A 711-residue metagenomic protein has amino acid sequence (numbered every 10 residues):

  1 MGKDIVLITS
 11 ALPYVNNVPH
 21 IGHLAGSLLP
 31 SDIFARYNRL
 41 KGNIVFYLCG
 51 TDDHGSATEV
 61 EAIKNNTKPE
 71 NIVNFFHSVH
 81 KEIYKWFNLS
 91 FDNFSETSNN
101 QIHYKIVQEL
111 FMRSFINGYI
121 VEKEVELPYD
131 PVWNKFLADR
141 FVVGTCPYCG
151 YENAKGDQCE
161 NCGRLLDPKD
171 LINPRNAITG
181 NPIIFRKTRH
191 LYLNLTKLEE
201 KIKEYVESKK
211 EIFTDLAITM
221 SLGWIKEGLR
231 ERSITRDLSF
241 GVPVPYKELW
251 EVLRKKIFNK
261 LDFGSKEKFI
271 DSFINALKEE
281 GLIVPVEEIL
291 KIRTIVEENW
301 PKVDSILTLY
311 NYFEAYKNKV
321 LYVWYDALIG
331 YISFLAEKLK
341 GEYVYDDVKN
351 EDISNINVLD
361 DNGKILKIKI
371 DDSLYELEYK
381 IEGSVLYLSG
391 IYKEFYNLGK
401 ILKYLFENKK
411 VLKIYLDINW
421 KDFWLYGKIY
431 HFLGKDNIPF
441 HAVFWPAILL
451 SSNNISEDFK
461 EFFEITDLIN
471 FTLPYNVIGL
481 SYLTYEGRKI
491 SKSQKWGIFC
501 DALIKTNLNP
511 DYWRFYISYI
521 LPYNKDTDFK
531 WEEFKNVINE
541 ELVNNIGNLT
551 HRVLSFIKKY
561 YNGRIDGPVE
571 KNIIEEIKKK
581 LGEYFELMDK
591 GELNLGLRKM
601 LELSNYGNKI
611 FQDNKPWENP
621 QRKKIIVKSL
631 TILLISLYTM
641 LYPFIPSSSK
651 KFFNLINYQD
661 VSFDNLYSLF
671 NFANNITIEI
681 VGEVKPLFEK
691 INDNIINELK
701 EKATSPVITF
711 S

Functional and structural regions predicted by a protein language model:
M1-I5, K123-P128, V132-W133, G144-N161 (+7 more regions): Basic, alpha-helical terminal appendages of large translation-related enzymes
M1-Y205, K209-E211, T235: N-terminal, positively charged nucleic-acid-binding surface of large information/translation enzymes
G2-G42, L48-C49, K105-I106, P174-K559 (+1 more regions): Structured secondary-structure scaffolds
S27, I538, L542-N545, L549 (+4 more regions): Amphipathic alpha-helix face/heptad-repeat signature
I33, N71-E82, E109, N545-R552 (+2 more regions): A non-catalytic, amphipathic alpha-helix used as a structural packing/dimerization or gating element in enzyme scaffolds
V143-E152, I490, D528-L542, K579-R598: Extended, non-catalytic structural segments that build the interaction scaffolds of large macromolecular assemblies
I438, N524, I557-I565, V569 (+1 more regions): Active-site-proximal binding-pocket segments
